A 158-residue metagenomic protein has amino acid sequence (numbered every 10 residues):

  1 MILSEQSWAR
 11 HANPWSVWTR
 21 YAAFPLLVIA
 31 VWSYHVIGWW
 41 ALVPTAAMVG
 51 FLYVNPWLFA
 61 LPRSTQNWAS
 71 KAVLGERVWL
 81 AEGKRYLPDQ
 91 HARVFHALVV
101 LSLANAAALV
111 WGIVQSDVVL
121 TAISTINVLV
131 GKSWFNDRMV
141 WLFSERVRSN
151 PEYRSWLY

Functional and structural regions predicted by a protein language model:
M1-A9, R77-K84: Cytosolic juxtamembrane N-terminal segments of multi-pass membrane proteins
Q6-T45, H96-A107, I113: Long, highly hydrophobic alpha-helical transmembrane signal-anchor segments
V31-R63, G131-W134: Hydrophobic alpha-helical membrane-embedded segments
Y53-L74, V140-F143: Membrane-water interface of transmembrane alpha-helices
A69-A97: Short membrane-interface loop/juxtamembrane segments of multi-pass integral membrane proteins
D89-N127: Multi-pass alpha-helical transmembrane bundles in non-GPCR membrane proteins that perform intramembrane catalysis
S116-Y158: Glycine-rich, aromatic-bearing surface loops/beta-hairpins
